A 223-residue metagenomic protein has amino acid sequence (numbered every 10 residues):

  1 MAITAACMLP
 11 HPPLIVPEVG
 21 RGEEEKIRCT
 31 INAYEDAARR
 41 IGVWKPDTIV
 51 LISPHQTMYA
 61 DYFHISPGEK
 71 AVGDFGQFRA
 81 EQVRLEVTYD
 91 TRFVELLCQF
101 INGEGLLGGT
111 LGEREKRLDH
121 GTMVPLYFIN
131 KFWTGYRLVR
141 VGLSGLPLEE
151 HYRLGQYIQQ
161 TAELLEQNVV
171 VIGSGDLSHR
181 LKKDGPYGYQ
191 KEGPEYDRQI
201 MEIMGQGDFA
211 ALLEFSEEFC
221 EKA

Functional and structural regions predicted by a protein language model:
M1-D47, Y59-Q156, L164, G185-A223: Flexible, D/E/H-enriched segments
D47-S53, V141, Q167-G175: Beta-strand elements within well-structured catalytic alpha/beta cores of enzymes that handle phosphate/sulfate esters
H55-T57, L177-S178: Catalytic metal-binding/acid-base residues of hydrolase active sites
L146-L148, L177-R180: Short, catalytically relevant binding-site loops at active-site mouths
A162-L164, V169-V170, L181-G185: Non-catalytic alpha-helical scaffolds and adjoining flexible linkers that form interface surfaces for assembly
